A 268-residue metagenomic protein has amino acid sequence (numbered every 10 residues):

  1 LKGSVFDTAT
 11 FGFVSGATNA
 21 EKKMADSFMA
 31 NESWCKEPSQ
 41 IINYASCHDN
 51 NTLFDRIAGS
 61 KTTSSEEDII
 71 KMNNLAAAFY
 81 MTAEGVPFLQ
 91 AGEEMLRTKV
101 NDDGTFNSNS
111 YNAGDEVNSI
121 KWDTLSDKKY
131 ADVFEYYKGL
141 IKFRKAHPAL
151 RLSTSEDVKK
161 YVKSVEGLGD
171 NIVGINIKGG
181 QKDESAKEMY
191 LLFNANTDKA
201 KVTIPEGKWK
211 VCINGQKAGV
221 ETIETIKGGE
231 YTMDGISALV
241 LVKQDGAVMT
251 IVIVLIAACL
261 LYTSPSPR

Functional and structural regions predicted by a protein language model:
L1-C35, E93-G139, P205: Active-site-proximal helices and loops of the catalytic beta/alpha 8
L1-L96, G179-E184: Conserved alpha/beta catalytic core and glycan-binding cleft of carbohydrate-active enzymes
G85, L89-D102, D123-M189: Glycan-recognition and catalytic regions of carbohydrate-active enzymes
N196-E206: Surface-exposed beta-strand/loop patches in extracellular or lumenal glycoproteins
E206-Q216: Solvent-exposed beta-hairpin/edge-strand motifs
T225-M249: C-terminal beta-strand-rich structural cap/linker in extracellular carbohydrate-active enzymes
D245-L261: C-terminal cell-surface addressing/anchoring modules of secreted/extracellular proteins
Y262-P267: Conserved small/polar residues in nucleotide/adenosyl-binding loops
